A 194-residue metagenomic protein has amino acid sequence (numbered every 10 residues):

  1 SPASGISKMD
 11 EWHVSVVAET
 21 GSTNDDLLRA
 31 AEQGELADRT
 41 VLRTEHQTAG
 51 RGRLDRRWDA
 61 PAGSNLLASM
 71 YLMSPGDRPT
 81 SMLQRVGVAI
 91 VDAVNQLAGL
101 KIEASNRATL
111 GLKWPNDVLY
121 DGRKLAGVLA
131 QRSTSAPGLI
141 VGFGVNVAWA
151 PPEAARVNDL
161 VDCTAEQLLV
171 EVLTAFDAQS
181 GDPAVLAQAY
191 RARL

Functional and structural regions predicted by a protein language model:
S1-S7, P75-T109, Y120-L194: Long, positively charged amphipathic alpha-helical accessory segments at protein N-termini or as interdomain linkers
S1-T109: N-terminal lobe of the biotin/lipoate ligase/transferase fold
